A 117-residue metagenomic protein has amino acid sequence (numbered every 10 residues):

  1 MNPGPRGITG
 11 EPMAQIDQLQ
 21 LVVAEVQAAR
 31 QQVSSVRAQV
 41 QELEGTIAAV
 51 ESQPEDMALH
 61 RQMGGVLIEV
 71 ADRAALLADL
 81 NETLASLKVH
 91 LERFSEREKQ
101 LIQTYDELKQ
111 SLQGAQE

Functional and structural regions predicted by a protein language model:
N2-R30: Short, charge-rich amphipathic alpha-helices with coiled-coil/heptad character
V26-V40, L87-K88: Short, charge/polar-rich alpha-helical segments
V33, L77-E98: Amphipathic alpha-helical coiled-coil segments
A49-L76: Short coil/loop "hinge" linkers that interrupt or connect long alpha-helical coiled-coils or helical hairpins
V50-Q53, T83, H90, S111: Conserved, well-folded catalytic cores of nucleic-acid-processing and energy-transducing macromolecular machines
S52, E96-E117: Non-transmembrane, heptad-repeat alpha-helical coiled-coil rod segments that act as dimerization/spacing scaffolds
